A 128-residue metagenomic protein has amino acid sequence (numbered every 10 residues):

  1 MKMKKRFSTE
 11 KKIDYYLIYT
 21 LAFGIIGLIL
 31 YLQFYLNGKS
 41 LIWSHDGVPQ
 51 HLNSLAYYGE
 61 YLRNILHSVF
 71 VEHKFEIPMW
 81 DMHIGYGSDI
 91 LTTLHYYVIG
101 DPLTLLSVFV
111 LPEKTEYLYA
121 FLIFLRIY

Functional and structural regions predicted by a protein language model:
M1-F34: Start-transfer (signal-anchor) and selected internal transmembrane alpha helices of multi-pass inner/ER membrane
G27-Y128: Membrane-interface coil-to-helix junctions
